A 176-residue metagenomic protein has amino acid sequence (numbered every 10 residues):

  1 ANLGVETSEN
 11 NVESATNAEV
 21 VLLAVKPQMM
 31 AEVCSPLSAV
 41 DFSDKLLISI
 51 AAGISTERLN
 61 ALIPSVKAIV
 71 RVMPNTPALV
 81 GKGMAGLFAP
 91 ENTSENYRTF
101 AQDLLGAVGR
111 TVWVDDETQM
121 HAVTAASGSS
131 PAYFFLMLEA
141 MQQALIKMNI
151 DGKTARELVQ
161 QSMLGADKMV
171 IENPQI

Functional and structural regions predicted by a protein language model:
A1-N2, L164: N-terminal beta-loop-helix "entrance" segment that forms/cooperates in small-molecule cofactor or anionic ligand
N2, I171-I176: Short, intrinsically disordered, charge-balanced linker/junction segments flanking boundaries in proteins
L3, N10-L87, E91: Rossmann-like NAD(P)(H) cofactor-binding subdomain of soluble oxidoreductases
G4-E6, T111: Short, conserved active-site loop motifs that form the nucleotide-linked donor/cofactor pocket
E9-N10, D115: Short beta-to-alpha connector loops in regulatory alpha/beta signaling domains
R58-A68, M84-A122, Y133-E172: Internal alpha-helical scaffold of NAD(P)-dependent oxidoreductase catalytic cores
A126-S127: Alpha-helical membrane segments and immediately flanking helix-loop junctions that form or couple to the substrate/ion
S130: Aromatic-residue-lined binding/catalytic grooves and analogous aromatic/hydrophobic interfacial grooves in multimeric
